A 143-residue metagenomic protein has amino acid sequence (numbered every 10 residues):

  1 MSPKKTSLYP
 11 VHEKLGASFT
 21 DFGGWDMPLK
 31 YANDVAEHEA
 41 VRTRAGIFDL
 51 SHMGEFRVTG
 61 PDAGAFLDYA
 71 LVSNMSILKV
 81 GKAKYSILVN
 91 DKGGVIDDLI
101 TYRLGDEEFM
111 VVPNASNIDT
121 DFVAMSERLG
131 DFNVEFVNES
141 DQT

Functional and structural regions predicted by a protein language model:
M1-T143: Basic, glycine/lysine-rich polyanion-binding surfaces/domains
